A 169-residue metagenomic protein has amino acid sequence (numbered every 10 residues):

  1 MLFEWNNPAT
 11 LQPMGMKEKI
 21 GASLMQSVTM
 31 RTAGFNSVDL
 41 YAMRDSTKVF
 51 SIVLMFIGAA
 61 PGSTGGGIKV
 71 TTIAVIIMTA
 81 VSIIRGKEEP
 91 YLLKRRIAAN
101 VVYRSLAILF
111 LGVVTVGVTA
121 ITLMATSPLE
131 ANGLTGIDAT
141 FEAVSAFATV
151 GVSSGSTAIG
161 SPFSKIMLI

Functional and structural regions predicted by a protein language model:
M1-I169: Membrane-proximal intracellular helices of multi-pass ion channels
